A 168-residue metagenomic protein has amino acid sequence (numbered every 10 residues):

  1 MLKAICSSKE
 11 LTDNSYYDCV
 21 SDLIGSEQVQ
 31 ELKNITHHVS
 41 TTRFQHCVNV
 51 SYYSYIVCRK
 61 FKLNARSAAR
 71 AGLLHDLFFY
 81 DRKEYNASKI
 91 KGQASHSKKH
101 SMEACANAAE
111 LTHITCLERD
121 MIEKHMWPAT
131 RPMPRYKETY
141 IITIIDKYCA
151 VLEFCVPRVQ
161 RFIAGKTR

Functional and structural regions predicted by a protein language model:
M1-R168: Metal-dependent phosphohydrolase cores
